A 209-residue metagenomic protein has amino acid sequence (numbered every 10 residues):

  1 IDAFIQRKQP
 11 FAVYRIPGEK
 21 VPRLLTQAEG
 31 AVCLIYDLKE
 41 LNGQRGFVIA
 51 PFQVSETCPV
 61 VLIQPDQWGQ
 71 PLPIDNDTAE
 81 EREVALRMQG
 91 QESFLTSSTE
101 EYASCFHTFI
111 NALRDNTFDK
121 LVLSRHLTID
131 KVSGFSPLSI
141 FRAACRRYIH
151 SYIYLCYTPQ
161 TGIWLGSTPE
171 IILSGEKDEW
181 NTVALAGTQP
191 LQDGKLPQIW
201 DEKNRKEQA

Functional and structural regions predicted by a protein language model:
I1-A31, I129-V132: Short Lys/Arg-enriched alpha/beta "domain-start" segment
Q9-I16, D119-L121, S151-C156: A short, Trp-centered hydrophobic/proline-enriched beta-strand micro-motif
Y14-V21, A50-E56, Y157-Q160: Short, flexible beta-strand-to-coil junctions
K20-V21, A31, I171, T188-P190: Short, surface-exposed beta-strand-loop junctions and turns on beta-sheet-rich folds
T26, N42-Q44, S174-A209: Cytosolic ligand/metal-binding cores
A28-D130, F135: Non-catalytic accessory segments adjacent to catalytic cores
A50-F52, R125-L127, C156-Q160, S167-P169 (+2 more regions): Short, structured patches in soluble enzyme cores that scaffold and shape functional sites
S133-E176: SIR2/sirtuin-family catalytic core signature
